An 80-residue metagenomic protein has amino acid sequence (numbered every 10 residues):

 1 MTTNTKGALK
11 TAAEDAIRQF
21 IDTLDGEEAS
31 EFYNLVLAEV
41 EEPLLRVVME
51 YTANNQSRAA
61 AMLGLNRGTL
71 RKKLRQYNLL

Functional and structural regions predicted by a protein language model:
M1-T11, D15-A16, D22, G26-L80: Bacterial C-terminal helix-turn-helix
